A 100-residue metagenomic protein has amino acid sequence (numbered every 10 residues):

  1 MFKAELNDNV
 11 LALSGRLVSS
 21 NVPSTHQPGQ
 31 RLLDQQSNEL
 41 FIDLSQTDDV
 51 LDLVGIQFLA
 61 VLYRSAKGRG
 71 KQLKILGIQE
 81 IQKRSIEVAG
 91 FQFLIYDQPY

Functional and structural regions predicted by a protein language model:
M1-V50, A60-Y100: STAS-like cytosolic regulatory interaction modules
Q57: Conserved acetyl-CoA-binding loop-helix of GNAT-fold acetyltransferases
